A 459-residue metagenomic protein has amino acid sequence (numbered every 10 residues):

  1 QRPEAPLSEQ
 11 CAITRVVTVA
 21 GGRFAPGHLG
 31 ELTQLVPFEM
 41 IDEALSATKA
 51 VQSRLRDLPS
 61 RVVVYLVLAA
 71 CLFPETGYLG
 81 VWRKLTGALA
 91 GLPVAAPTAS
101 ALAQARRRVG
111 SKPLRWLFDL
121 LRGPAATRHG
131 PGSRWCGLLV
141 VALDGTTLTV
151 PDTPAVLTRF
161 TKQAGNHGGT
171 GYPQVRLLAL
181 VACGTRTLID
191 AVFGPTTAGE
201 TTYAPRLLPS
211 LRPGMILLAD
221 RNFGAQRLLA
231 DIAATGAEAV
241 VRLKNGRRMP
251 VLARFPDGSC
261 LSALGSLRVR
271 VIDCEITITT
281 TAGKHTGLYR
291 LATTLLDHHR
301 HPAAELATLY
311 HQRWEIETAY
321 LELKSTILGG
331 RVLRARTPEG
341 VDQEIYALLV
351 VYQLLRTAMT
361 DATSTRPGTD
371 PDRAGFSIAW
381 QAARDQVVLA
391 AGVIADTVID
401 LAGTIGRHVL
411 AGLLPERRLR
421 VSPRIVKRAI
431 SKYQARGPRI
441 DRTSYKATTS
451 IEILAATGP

Functional and structural regions predicted by a protein language model:
Q1-G80, R106-V109, W116-D119, C136-L139 (+2 more regions): Single, function-defining residue in the core of a domain
G77-P93: DNA-recognition alpha helix
P93-V109: Major-groove recognition helix of helix-turn-helix-like DNA-binding domains
A95, R134-W135: Short helix-terminating capping/connector loops at secondary-structure junctions
A126-R134, V150: Long amphipathic N-terminal alpha/beta scaffold segment
